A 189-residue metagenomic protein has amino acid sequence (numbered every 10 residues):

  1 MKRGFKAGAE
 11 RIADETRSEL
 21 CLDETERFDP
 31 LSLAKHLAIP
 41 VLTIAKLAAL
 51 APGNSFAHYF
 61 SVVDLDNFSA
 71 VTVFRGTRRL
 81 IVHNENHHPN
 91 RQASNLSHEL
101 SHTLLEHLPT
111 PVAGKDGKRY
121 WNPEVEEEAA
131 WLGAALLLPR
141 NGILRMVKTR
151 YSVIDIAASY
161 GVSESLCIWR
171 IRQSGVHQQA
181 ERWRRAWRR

Functional and structural regions predicted by a protein language model:
M1-R189: Active-site hotspot residues in diverse enzymes, especially metal/ion-binding acidic/histidine motifs
